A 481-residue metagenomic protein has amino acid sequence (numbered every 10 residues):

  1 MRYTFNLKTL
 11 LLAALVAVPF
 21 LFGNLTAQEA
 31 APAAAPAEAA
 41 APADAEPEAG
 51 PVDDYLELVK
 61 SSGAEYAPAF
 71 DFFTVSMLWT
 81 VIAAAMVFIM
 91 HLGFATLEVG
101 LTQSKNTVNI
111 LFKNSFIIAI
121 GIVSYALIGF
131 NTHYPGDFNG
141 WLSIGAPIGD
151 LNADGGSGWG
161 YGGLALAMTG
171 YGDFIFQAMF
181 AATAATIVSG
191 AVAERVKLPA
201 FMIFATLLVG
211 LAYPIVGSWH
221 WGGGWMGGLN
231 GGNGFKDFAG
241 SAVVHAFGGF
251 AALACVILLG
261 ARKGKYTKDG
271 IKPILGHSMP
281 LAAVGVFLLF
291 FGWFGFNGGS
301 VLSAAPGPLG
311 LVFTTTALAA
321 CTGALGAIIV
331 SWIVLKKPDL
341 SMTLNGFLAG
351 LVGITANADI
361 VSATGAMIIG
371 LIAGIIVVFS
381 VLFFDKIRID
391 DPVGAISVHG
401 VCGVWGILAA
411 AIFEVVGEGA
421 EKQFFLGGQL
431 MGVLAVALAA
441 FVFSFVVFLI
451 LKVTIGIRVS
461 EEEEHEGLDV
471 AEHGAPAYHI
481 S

Functional and structural regions predicted by a protein language model:
F5-T9, G23, A27-S481: Hydrophobic alpha-helical transmembrane bundles of multi-pass membrane proteins
L11-F20: Bacterial N-terminal signal peptides
